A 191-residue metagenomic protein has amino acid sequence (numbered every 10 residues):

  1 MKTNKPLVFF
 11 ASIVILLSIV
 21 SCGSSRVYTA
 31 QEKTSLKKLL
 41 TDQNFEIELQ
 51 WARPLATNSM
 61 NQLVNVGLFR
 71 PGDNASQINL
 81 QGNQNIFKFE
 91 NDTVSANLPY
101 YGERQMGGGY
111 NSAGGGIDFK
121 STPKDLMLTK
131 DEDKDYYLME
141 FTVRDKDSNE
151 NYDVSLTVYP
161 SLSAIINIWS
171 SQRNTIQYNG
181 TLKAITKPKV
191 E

Functional and structural regions predicted by a protein language model:
M1-A11: Bacterial N-terminal signal peptides that target proteins for export
S18-S21: C-terminal motif of bacterial Sec signal peptides marking the signal peptidase cleavage site
G23-R26: Bacterial signal peptide processing site
Q31-D42, S121-E191: Helix-rich interaction surfaces within compact, conserved domain-sized segments that mediate assembly or partner
T41-N74: Post-signal-peptide N-terminal segment of Sec-exported extracytoplasmic proteins
N44, T93-S95, S163: Structural motif
E48-L55, L98-Y100, T142-R144: Generic short beta-strand segments
I78-E132: Mid-length scaffold segments of soluble, non-membrane domains
